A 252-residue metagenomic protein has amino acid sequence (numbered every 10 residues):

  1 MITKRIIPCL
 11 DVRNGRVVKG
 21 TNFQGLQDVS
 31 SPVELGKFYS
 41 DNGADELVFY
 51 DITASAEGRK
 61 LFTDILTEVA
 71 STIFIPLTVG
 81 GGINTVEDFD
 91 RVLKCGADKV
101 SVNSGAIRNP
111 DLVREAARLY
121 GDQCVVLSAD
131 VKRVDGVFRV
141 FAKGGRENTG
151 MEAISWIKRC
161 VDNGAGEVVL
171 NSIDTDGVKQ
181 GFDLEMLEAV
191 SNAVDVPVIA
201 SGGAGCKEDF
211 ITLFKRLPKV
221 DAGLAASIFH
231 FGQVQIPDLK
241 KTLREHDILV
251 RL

Functional and structural regions predicted by a protein language model:
R5-C9, E46, F74-T78, K99-S101 (+5 more regions): Structural preference for beta-strand elements that scaffold enzyme active sites
D11, Y39, L47, V79 (+6 more regions): Conserved, mostly hydrophobic/aromatic
V12-N14, V18, A97-L170, D174-T175: Conserved anion-binding
E46-D64, S104, V169-G181: Glycine-rich, proline-tolerant flexible connector loops at the mouths of alpha/beta enzymes
T53, L61-Y120: Glycine/small-residue-rich loop that forms an oxyanion/phosphate-binding "nest" at active or ligand-binding sites
K60-T67, P110, G150-I154, Q180-A189: Charged helix-capping and loop-helix junction motifs
L77-G96, E185-V220: Catalytic cores of alpha/beta
R91-L112, S172-G177, A200-K207, R216-P237: Glycine-rich phosphate-binding active-site loops on the catalytic face of alpha/beta enzymes
